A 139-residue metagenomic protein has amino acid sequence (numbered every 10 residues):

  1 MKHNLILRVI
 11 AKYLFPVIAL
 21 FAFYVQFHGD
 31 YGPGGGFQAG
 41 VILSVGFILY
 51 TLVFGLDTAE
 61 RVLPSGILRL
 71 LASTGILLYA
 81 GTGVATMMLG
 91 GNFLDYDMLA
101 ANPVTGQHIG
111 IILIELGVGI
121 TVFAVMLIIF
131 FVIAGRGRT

Functional and structural regions predicted by a protein language model:
M1-L7: Short juxtamembrane and helix-loop transition motifs at transmembrane-helix boundaries in membrane proteins
L5, I42-G66: Cytoplasmic juxtamembrane interface segments
K12-G29: Short, hydrophobic/aliphatic alpha-helical segments
D30-L43: Short, non-helical or kinked segments that cap or interrupt transmembrane helices
V45-T51, I114-I128: Hydrophobic cores of alpha-helical transmembrane segments in multi-pass inner/ER membrane proteins, independent
G55-A59, G83-M98, I128: Transmembrane alpha-helix boundary signature
R69-A85: Hydrophobic alpha-helical membrane-insertion segments
A101-L116: Short aromatic-rich membrane-water interface segments that cap or initiate transmembrane helices in multi-pass membrane
